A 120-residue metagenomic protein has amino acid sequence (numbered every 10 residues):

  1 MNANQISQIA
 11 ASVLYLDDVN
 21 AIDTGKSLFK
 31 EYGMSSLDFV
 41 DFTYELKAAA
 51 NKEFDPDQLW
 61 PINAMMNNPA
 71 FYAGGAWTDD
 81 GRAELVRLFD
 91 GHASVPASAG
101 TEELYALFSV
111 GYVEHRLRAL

Functional and structural regions predicted by a protein language model:
M1-M34, D41-Y44, A48-L120: Phosphopantetheine-dependent thiolation modules in NRPS/PKS and related acyl-activating systems
